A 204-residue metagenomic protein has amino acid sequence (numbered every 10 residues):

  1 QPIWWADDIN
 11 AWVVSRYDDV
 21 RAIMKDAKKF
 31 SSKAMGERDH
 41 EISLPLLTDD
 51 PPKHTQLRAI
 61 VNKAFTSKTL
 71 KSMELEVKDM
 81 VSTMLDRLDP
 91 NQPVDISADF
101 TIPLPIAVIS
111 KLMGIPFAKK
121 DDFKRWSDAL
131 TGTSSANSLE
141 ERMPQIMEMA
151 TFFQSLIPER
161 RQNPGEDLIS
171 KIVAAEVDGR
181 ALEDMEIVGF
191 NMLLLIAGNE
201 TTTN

Functional and structural regions predicted by a protein language model:
Q1-S97, I106-K124, D128-I146, S155: Active-site substrate-recognition loop segments, prototypically the cytochrome P450 B′-helix/B-C loop
P93-V94, L168, V177: Acidic interhelical loop/turn segments
I102, I106, M149, E176-N204: Central I-helix of cytochrome P450 enzymes
L112, L156-R160, A175: Change "in soluble alpha/beta enzymes" to "in soluble alpha/beta proteins
K120-R125, Q162-I172: Short, charged hinge/linker segments at domain and secondary-structure junctions
W126-A129, K171-A175, F190: Short acidic/histidine-centered micro-motifs embedded in hydrophobic/aromatic stretches that mark compact functional
R142-A150, Q154-R161, V188: Metal-assisted phosphate- and nucleotidyl-transfer catalytic regions
R161, G165, V177-R180: Hydrophobic/basic alpha-helical segments enriched in Actinobacteria
